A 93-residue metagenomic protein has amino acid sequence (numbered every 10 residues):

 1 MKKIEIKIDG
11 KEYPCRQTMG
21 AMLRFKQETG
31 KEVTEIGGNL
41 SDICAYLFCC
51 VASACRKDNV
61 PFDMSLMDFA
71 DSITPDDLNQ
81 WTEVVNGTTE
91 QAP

Functional and structural regions predicted by a protein language model:
M1-E12, G20-S41, A45, S53-P93: Charged interaction scaffolds used for protein-protein
